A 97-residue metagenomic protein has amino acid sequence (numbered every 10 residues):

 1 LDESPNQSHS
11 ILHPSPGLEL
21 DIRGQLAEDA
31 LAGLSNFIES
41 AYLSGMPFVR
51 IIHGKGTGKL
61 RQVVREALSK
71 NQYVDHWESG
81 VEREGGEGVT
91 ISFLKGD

Functional and structural regions predicted by a protein language model:
L1-D97: Long, charged, low-complexity intrinsically disordered regions
